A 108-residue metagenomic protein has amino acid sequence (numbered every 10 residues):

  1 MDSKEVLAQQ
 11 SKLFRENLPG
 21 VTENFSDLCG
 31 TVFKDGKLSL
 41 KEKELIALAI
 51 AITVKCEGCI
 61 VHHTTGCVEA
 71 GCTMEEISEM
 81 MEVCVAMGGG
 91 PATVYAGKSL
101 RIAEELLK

Functional and structural regions predicted by a protein language model:
M1-K43, V94-K108: Acidic, glycine/proline-rich low-complexity segments that act as flexible tails and inter-domain linkers
C29-G30, A47, T64-V68, M81-E82: Amphipathic alpha-helical segments within well-ordered protein domains
K37-V54, E75-C84: Immediate flanking context of iron-sulfur cluster ligation sites
I52, G66-E69, A86: Short basic/hydrophobic patches in alpha-helices and adjacent helix-turn junctions that form amphipathic surface motifs
C56-C59: Short cysteine clusters
H62-I77, A103: Iron-sulfur (Fe-S) cluster-binding segments and ferredoxin-like electron-carrier domains, especially [2Fe-2S]
S78-E104: C-terminal structural segments of small proteins and small subunits
